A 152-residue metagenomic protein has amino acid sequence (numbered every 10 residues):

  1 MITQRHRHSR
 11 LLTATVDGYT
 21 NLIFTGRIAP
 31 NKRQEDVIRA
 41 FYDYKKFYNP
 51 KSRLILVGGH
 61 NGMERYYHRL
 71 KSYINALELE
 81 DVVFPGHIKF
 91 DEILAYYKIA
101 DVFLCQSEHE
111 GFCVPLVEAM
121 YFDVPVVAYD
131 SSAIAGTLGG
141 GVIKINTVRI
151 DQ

Functional and structural regions predicted by a protein language model:
A14-K32, I38-F41, I55: Conserved donor-binding/catalytic core segment of Leloir-type glycosyltransferases
R53-H68, G86: Glycosyltransferase donor-sugar binding loop
Y67-I88: Nucleotide-activated donor-binding/catalytic signature segment of Leloir-type glycosyltransferases, i.e., the conserved
H87-I88, A95-A100: Short alpha-helical donor nucleotide-sugar binding micro-motif in glycosyltransferases
F103-L104: A short hydrophobic beta-strand element within the catalytic core of glycosyltransferases that build diverse glycans
E108: Aromatic "clamp/platform" in nucleotide-sugar-dependent glycosyltransferases that forms part of the donor/acceptor
P125-A128: Short hydrophobic beta-strand element within catalytic cores of glycosyltransferases and related nucleotide-activated
A135-Q152: Change "using UDP/GDP/dTDP sugars" to "using nucleotide sugars
